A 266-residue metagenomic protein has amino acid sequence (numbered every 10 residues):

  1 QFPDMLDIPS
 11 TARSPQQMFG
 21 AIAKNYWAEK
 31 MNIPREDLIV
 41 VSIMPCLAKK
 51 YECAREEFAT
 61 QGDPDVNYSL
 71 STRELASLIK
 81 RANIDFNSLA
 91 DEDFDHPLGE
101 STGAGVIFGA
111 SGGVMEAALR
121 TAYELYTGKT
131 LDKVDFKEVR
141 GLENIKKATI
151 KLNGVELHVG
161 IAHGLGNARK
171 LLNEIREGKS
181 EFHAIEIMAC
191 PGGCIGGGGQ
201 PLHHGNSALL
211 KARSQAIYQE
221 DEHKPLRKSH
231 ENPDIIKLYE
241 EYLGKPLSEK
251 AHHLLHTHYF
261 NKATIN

Functional and structural regions predicted by a protein language model:
Q1-N266: Iron-sulfur-associated redox domains of electron-transfer enzymes in respiratory and anaerobic energy metabolism
